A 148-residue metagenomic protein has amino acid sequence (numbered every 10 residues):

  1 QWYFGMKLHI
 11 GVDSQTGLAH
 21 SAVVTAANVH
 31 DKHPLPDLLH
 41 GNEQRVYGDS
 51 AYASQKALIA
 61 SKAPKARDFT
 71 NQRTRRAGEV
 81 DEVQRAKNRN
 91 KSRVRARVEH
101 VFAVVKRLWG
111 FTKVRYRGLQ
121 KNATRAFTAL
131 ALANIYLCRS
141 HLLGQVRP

Functional and structural regions predicted by a protein language model:
Q1-P64, N71-Q72, F127-A133, S140-H141 (+1 more regions): Polybasic low-complexity intrinsically disordered regions
Q44-R45, S50-T124: Helix-centered, glycine/charged polyanion-binding patches within enzymatic domains that contact phosphate-containing
V101-V104, L108-F111, N134, C138-Q145: Hydrophobic alpha-helical segments
